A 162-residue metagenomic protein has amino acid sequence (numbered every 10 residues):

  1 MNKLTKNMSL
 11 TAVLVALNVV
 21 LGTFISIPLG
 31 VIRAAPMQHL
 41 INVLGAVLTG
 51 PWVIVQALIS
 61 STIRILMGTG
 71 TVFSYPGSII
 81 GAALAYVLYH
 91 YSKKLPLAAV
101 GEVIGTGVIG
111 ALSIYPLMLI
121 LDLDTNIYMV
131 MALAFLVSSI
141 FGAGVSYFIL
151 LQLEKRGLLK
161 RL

Functional and structural regions predicted by a protein language model:
M1-L162: Loop-helix junctions at membrane interfaces
